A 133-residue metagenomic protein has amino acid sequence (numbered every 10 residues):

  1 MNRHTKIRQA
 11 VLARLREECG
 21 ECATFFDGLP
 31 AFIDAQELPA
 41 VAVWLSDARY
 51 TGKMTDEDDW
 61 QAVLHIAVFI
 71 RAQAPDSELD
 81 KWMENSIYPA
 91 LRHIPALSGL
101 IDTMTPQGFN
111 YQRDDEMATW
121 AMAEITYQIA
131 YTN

Functional and structural regions predicted by a protein language model:
M1-I33, L45-N133: Charged, amphipathic alpha-helical segments and their flanking helix caps
L38-V43: A short glycine-rich, His/Asp/Glu-containing loop-to-beta-strand
